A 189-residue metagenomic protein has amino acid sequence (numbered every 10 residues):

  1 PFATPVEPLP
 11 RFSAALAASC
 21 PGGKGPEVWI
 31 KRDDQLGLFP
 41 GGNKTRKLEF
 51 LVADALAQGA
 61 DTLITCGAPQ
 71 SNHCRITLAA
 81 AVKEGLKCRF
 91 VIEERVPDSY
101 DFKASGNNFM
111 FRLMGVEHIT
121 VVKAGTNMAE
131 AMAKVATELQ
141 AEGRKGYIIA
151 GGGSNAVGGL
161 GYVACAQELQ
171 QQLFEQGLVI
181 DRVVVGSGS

Functional and structural regions predicted by a protein language model:
P1-S189: PLP-dependent amino-acid enzyme catalytic core
